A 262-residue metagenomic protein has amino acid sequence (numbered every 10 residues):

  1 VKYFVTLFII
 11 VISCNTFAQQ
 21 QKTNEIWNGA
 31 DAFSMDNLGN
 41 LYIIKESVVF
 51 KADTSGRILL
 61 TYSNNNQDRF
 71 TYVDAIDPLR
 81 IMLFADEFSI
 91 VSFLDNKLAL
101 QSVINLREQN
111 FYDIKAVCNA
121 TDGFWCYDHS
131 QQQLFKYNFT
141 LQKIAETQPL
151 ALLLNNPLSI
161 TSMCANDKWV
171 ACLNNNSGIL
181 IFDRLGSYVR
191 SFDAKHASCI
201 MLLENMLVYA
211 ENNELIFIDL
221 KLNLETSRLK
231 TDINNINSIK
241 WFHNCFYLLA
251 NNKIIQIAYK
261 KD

Functional and structural regions predicted by a protein language model:
V1-T23, K261: Bacterial Sec-dependent N-terminal signal peptides
Q19-I26, R57-S63, L100-R107, K143-N155 (+2 more regions): A short beta-strand motif characteristic of beta-propeller blades
N24-S47: Beta-strand-rich domains and repeat architectures in extracellular enzymes and scaffolds, especially beta-propellers
N28-D36, Q67-A75, F111-A120, N155-M163 (+2 more regions): Repeated scaffold domains used in trafficking and secretory/extracellular systems, primarily beta-propellers
I43-K45, M82-E87, L94, C126-Q131 (+3 more regions): Conserved beta-strand positions in repeat-built beta-propeller and related beta-rich domains
F50-K51, I90-S92, F135, I179-I181 (+2 more regions): WD40 beta-propeller blade core
D53-R57, D95-A99, N138-L141, D183-S187 (+2 more regions): Short loop/turn segments that connect beta-strands within beta-propeller blades
N237-D262: Blade-level signature of beta-propeller repeat domains, shared across WD40, Kelch, NHL, RCC1 and BNR/Asp-box propellers
